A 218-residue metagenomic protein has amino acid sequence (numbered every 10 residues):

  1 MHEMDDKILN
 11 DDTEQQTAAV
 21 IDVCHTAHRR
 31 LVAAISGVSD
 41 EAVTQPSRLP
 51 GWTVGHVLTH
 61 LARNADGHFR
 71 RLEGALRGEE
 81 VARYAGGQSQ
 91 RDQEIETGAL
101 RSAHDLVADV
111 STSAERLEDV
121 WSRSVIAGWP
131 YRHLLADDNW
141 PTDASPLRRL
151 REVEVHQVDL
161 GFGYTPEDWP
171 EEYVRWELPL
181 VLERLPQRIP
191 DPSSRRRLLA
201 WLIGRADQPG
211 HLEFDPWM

Functional and structural regions predicted by a protein language model:
M1-L49, H56-T59: Basic, Lys/Arg-rich alpha-helical nucleic-acid-recognition elements, primarily the DNA-binding modules of transcription
H2-V20, E73-R83, R123-M218: Structured surface interface patches that mediate subunit assembly and partner/cofactor docking
V20-A27, H60, L106-D109, S113 (+1 more regions): Amphipathic alpha-helix face/heptad-repeat signature
V32-T53, G78, R123-D138: Helix-loop segments that flank and shape redox-cofactor active sites
A34, N64, H68, V120: Short alpha-helical functional segments enriched in proximate histidine and acidic residues
G55-G87: Conserved alpha-helical segments that form or flank metal/cofactor-binding pockets of metalloenzymes
R91-S113: A short, structured beta-strand-centered segment in the mid-to-C-terminal lobe of catalytic cores from group-transfer
